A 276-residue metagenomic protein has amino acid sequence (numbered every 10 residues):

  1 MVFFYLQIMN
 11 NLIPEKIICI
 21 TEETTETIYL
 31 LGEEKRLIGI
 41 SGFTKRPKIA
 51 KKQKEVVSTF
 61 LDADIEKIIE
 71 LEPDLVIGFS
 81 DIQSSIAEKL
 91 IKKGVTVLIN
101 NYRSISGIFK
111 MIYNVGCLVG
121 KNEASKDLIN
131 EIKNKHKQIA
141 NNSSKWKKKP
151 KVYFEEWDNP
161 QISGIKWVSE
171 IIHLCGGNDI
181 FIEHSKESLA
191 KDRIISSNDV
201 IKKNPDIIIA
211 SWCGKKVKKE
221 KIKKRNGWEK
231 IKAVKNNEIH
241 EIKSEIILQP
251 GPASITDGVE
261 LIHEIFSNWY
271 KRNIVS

Functional and structural regions predicted by a protein language model:
F3, I8-S276: N-terminal ligand-binding lobe of clamshell/alpha-beta domains
